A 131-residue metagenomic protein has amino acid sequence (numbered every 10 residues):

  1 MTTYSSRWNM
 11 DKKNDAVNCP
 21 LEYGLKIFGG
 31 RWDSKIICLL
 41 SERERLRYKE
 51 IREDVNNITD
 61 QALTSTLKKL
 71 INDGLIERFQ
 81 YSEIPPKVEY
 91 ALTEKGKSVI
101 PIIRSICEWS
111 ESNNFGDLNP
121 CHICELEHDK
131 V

Functional and structural regions predicted by a protein language model:
M1-A16: N-terminal intrinsically disordered/low-complexity leader segments
T2-S6, K97-V131: Amphipathic alpha-helical dimerization/coiled-coil segments that flank or bridge DNA-binding/regulatory modules
D15, C19-A62, E89: N-terminal helix-turn-helix DNA-binding core of bacterial DNA-binding proteins
Y23, I27, R52-D54, R78 (+1 more regions): Non-catalytic interaction surface on structured domains
G24, I36-L39, T66, S98 (+1 more regions): Residue-level recognition of specific faces of alpha-helices
K49-Y81, P85: Canonical helix-turn-helix DNA-binding module
S82-I103: Basic, amphipathic "hinge/linker" alpha-helix immediately C-terminal to the N-terminal HTH DNA-binding motif
